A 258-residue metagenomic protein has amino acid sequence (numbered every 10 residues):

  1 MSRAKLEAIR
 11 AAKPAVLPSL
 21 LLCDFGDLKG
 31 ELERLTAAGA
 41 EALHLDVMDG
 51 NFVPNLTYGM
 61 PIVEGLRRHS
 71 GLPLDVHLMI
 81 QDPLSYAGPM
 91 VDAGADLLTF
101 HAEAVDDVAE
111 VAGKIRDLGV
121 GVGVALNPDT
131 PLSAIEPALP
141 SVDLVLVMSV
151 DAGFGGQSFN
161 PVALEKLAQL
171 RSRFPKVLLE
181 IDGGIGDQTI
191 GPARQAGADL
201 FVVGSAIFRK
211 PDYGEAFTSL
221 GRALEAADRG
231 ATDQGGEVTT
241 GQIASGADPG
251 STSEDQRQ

Functional and structural regions predicted by a protein language model:
M1-L22, K29: N-terminal amphipathic alpha-helix/helix-capping segment at the start of soluble metabolic enzymes
V16-L20, L43-L45, L74-L78, L98-F100 (+4 more regions): Hydrophobic faces of well-ordered beta-strands that scaffold small-molecule active sites in alpha/beta enzyme cores
L28, D46, M90, V145 (+4 more regions): Conserved, mostly hydrophobic/aromatic
A38, H69, A93, L118 (+1 more regions): Structural motif
L43-M60, V150-G156: Glycine-rich, proline-tolerant flexible connector loops at the mouths of alpha/beta enzymes
L56-V76, K114-G123, A163-L179, L220-A227: Alpha-helix-loop-beta-strand connector modules within alpha/beta enzyme cores
S85-P89, A95-R173, L178: Conserved anion-binding
R194, R209-G230: C-terminal helical cap(s) of enzyme catalytic domains, especially alpha/beta-barrels
